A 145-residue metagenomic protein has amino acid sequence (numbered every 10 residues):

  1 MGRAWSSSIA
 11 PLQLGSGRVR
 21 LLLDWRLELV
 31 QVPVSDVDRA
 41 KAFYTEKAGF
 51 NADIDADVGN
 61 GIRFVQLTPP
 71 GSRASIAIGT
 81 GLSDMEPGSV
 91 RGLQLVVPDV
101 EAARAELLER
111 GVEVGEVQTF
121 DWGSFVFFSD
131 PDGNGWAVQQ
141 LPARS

Functional and structural regions predicted by a protein language model:
G2-K41, V90-L93, P142-S145: N-terminal beta-strand motif that seeds the catalytic metal site of vicinal oxygen chelate
R3, V34-D38, P70-S72, E86-G135 (+1 more regions): Vicinal oxygen chelate
Q13, K47, I54, S129-D132: Prokaryotic Sec-type signal peptides and long signal-anchor helices with extended Leu/Ile/Val-rich h-regions
R18, L23, L27, A52 (+2 more regions): Intrinsic disorder/low-complexity signal
L22-W25, Q31-A74, E109: Core segments of cupin and vicinal oxygen chelate
L82-S83: Short, solvent-exposed aromatic-acidic interface loops
